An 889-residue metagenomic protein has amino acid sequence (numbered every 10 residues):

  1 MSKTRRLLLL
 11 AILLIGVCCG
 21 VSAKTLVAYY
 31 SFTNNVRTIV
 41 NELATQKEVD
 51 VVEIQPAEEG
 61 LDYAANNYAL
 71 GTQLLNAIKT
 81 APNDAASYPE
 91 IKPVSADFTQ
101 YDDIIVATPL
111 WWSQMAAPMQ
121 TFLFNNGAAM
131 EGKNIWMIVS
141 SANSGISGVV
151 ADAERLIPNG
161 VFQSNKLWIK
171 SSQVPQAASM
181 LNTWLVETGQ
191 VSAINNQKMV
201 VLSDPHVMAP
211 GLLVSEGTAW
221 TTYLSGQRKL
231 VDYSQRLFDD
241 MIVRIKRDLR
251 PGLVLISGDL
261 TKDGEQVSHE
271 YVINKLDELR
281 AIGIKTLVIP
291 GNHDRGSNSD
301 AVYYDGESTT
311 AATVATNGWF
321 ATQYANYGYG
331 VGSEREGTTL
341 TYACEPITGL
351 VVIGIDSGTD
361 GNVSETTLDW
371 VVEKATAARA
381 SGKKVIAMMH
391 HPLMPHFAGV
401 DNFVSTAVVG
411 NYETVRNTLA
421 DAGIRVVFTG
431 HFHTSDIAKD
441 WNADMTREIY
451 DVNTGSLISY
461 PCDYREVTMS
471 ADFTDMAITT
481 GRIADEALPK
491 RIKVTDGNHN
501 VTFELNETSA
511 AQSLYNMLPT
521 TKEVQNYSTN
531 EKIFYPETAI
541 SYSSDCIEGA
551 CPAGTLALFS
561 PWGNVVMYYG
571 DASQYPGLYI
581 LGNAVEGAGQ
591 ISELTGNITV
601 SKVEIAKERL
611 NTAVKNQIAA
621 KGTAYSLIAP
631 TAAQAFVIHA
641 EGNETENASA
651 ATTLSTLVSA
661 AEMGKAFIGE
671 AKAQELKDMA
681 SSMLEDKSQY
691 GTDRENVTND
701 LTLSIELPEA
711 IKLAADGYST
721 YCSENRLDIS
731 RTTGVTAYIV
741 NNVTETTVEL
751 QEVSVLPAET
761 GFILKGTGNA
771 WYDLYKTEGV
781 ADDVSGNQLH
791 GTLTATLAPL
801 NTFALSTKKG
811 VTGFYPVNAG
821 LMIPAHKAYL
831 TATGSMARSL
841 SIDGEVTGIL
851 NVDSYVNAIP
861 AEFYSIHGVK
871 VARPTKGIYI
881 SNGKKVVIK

Functional and structural regions predicted by a protein language model:
V21, I739, E845-K889: C-terminal outer-membrane/trafficking sorting elements
K24-V106, S113-M115, S179-V186: N-terminal beta1-alpha1-beta2 submodule of the flavodoxin-like/Rossmannoid cofactor-binding fold
N66-P82, H206-F238, A301-A311, Y324-V331 (+1 more regions): Acidic/histidine-rich helix-loop elements that form or flank divalent-metal/phosphate-binding sites at the catalytic
A193-Q266: N-terminal active-site segment of His-dependent metallophosphoesterases
Y233, F238, V243-L253, K285 (+3 more regions): His/acidic metal-ligating clusters that form di-metal
Q266, E270-E373, M445-E448, N453 (+2 more regions): Extended active-site neighborhood of metal-dependent phosphoesterases/phosphodiesterases
D436, D444-L488: Binuclear metal-dependent phosphoesterase catalytic core
E706-T733, Q751-T847, V887: A short, polar beta-strand/turn micro-motif
